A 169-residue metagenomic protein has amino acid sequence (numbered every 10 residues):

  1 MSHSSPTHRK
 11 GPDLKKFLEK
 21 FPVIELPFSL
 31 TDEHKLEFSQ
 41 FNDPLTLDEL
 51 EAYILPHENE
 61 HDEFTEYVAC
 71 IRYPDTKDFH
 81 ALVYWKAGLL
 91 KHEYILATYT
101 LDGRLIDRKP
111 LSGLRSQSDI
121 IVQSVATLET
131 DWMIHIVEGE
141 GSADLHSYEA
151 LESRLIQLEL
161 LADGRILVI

Functional and structural regions predicted by a protein language model:
M1-A69: Terminal domain-start segments
S29-L36, L89-H92, H146-S153: Short, solvent-exposed loop/turn segments at conserved positions within beta-propeller repeat blades
E63-T76, Q123-M133: Structural signature of eukaryotic scaffold interfaces centered on beta-propeller domains
C70, I95-A97, L105-D107, R115: A short, conserved, highly charged catalytic patch centered on acidic carboxylates
T76-L82, I106-D107, M133: Short, hydrophobic/aromatic-rich segments at coil-to-beta transitions
F79-L101: Mid-length scaffold segments of soluble, non-membrane domains
D102-D107, D163-V168: Beta-strand initiation motifs
D107-A162: Short aromatic loop motif centered on NTY/YTY
